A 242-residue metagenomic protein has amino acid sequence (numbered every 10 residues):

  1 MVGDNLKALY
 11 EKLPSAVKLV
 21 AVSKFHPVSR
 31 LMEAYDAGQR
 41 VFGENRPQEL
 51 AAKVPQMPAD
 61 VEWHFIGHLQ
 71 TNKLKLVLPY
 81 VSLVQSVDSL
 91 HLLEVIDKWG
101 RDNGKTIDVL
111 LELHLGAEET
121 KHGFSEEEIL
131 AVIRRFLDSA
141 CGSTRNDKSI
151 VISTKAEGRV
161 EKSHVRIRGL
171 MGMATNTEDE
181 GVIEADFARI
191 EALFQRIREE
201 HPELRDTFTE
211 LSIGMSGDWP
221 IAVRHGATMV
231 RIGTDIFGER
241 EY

Functional and structural regions predicted by a protein language model:
M1-G142, N146-T154, K162-A192, R196-G217 (+2 more regions): Conserved alpha/beta-domain cores
A227-Y242: Gly/Pro- and small hydrophobic-enriched strand-loop and loop-to-helix capping segments that sit at the rims
